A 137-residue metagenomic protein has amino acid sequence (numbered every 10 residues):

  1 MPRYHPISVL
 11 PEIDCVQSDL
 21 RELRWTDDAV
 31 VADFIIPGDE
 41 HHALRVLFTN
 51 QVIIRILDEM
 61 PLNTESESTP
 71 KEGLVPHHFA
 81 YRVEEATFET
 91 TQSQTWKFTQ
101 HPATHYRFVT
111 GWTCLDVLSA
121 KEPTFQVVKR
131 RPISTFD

Functional and structural regions predicted by a protein language model:
M1-D137: Surface-exposed, interaction-prone regions used to assemble/regulate multi-protein complexes
